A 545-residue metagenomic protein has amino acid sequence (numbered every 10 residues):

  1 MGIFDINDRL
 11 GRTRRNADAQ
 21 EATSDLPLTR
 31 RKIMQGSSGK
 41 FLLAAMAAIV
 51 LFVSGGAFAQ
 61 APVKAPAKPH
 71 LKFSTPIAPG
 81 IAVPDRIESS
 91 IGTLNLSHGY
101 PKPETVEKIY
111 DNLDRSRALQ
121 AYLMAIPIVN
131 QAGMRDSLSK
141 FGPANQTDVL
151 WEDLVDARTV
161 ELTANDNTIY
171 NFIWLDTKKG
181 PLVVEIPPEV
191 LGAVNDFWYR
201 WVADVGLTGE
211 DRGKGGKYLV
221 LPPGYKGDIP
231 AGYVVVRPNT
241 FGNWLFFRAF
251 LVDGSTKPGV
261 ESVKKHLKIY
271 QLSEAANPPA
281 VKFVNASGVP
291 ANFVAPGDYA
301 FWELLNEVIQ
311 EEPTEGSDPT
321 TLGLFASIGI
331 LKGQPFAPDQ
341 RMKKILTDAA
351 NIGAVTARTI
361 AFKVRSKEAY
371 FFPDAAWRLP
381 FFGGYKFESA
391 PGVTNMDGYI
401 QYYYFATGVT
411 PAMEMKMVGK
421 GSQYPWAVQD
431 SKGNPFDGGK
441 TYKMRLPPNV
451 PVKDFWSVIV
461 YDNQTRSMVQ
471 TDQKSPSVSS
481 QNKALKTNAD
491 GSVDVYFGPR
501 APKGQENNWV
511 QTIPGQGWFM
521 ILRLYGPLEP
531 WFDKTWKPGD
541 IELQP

Functional and structural regions predicted by a protein language model:
G2, G11, G36-G39: Residue-identity detector for glycine
D5-D8, D25: Intrinsic-disorder-associated, low-complexity terminal segments enriched in Asp/Asn/His/Tyr and depleted of Lys/Arg
N7, N16-D18: Acidic/polar hotspots within intrinsically disordered regions
D18-I33: Short, Lys/Arg-enriched N-terminal segments with co-localized hydrophobic residues within the first ~10-30 amino acids
T29-A44: Bacterial N-terminal signal peptides that target proteins for export
A44-V53: Bacterial N-terminal signal peptides
G55-A59: Sec/Tat signal peptide C-region and signal peptidase I cleavage site
A61-P545: A compositional/structural signature for long, glycine/proline-rich flexible linkers and loops on extracytoplasmic
